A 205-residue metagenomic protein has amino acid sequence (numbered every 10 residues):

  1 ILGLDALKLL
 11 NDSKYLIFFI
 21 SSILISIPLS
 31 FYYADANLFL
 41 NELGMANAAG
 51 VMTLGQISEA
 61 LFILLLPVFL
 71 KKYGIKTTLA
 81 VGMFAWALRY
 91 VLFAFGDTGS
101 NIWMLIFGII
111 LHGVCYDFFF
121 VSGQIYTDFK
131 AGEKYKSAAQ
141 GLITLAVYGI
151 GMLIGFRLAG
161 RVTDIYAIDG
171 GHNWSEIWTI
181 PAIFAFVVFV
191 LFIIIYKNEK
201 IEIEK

Functional and structural regions predicted by a protein language model:
I1-F19: Juxtamembrane intracellular "pre-TM" segments in multi-pass secondary transporters
K14-V51, F120, F156: Helix-loop boundary and gating motifs at the non-cytosolic
N41-A60, W103-M104, G141-L142, S175-E176: Loop-to-transmembrane helix entry
F62-I75, T163-D164: Helix-to-loop junctions at the C-terminal end of transmembrane segments in multipass secondary transporters
F84-T98: C-terminal ends and interior cores of transmembrane alpha-helices in multi-pass membrane transporters/permeases
F118-G132: Intracellular juxtamembrane helix-capping segments at the cytosolic ends of symmetry-related transmembrane helices
G160-A185: A membrane-interface helix-boundary motif in multi-pass transporters
T179-K205: Multi-pass alpha-helical transporter architecture, strongest for 12-TM Major Facilitator/SLC carriers used
